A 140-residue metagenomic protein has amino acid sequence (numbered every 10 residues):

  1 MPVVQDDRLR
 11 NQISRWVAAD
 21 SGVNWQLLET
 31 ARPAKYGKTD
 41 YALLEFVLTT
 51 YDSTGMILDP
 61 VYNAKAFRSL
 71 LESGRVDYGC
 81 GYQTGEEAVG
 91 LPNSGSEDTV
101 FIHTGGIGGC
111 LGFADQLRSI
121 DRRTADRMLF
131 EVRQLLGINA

Functional and structural regions predicted by a protein language model:
M1-A140: PLP-dependent amino-acid enzyme catalytic core
